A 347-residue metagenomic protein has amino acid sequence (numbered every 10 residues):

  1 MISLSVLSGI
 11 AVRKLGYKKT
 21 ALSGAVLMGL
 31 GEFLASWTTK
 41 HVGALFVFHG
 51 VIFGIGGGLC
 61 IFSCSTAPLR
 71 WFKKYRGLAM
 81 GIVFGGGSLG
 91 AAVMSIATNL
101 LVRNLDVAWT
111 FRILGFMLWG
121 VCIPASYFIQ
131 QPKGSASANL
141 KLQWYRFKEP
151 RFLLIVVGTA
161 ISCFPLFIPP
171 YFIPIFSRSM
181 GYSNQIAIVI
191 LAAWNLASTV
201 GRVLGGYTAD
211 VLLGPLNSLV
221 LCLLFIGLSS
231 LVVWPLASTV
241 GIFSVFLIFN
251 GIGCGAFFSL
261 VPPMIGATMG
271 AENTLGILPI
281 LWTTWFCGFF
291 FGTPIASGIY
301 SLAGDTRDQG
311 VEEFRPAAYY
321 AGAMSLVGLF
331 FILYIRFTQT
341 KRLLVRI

Functional and structural regions predicted by a protein language model:
S3-G43: Conserved MFS/SLC helix-loop-helix module at the cytosolic interface between two early adjacent transmembrane helices
S3-Y17, G201-G214, Y300-S301: Helix-to-loop junctions at the C-terminal end of transmembrane segments in multipass secondary transporters
K19-F33, L216-V232: Structural signature of the two symmetry-related core transmembrane helices
G50, G57-F72, A79-M80, P169 (+1 more regions): Intracellular juxtamembrane helix-capping segments at the cytosolic ends of symmetry-related transmembrane helices
K74-Y75, I82-K133: Helix-loop-helix hairpin linking two adjacent transmembrane segments in secondary transporters
L100-F116, G298-V327, R342, R346-I347: A membrane-interface helix-boundary motif in multi-pass transporters
K148-A209, P215-N217, F257-F258, P262 (+1 more regions): Extracytoplasmic gate region of multi-pass secondary transporters
T268-E312, A321: A late C-terminal transmembrane helix in Major Facilitator Superfamily
